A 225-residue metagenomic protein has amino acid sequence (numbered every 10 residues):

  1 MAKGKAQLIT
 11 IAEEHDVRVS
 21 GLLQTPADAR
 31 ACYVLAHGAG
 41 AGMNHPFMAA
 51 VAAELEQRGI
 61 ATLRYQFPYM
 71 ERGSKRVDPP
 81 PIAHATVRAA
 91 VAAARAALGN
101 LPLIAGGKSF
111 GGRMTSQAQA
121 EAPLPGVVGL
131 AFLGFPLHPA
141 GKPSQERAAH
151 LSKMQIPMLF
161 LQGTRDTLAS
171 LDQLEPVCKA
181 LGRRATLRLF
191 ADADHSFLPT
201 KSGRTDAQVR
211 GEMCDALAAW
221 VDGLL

Functional and structural regions predicted by a protein language model:
L8-L103, F197-T205: Serine-hydrolase catalytic machinery in alpha/beta-hydrolase-like enzymes
A39, T164-D166, D192-D194: Acidic beta-to-alpha connecting loop that harbors the catalytic carboxylate
Y65, L133, L161: The conserved SAM/SAH-binding core of class I Rossmann-like methyltransferase domains, concentrating on the hydrophobic
V87-I156: Primarily recognizes the serine-hydrolase "nucleophile elbow" in alpha/beta-hydrolase and SGNH/GDSL folds
M154-Q155, F160-Q162, D166: Short beta-strand/loop motif that positions the catalytic acidic residue of the alpha/beta-hydrolase fold
T167-Q173: Conserved alpha/beta-hydrolase "acid-adjacent" motif
L181-L198: Catalytic histidine neighborhood in serine/cysteine hydrolases with alpha/beta-hydrolase-type architecture
A193, K201-L225: Catalytic active-site module of serine/aspartate enzymes centered on a nucleophile-bearing elbow/loop
